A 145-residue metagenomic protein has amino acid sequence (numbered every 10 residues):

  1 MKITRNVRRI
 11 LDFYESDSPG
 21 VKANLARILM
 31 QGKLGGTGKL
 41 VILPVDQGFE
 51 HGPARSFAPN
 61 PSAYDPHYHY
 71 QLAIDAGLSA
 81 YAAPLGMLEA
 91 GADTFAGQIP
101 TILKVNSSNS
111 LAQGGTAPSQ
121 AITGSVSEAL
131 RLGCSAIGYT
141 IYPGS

Functional and structural regions predicted by a protein language model:
M1-K2, L34-G35, L40-I42, Q47-S145: Alpha/beta enzyme core
M1-V45: N-terminal basic, low-complexity leaders that serve as flexible interaction/assembly modules and, when applicable, as
